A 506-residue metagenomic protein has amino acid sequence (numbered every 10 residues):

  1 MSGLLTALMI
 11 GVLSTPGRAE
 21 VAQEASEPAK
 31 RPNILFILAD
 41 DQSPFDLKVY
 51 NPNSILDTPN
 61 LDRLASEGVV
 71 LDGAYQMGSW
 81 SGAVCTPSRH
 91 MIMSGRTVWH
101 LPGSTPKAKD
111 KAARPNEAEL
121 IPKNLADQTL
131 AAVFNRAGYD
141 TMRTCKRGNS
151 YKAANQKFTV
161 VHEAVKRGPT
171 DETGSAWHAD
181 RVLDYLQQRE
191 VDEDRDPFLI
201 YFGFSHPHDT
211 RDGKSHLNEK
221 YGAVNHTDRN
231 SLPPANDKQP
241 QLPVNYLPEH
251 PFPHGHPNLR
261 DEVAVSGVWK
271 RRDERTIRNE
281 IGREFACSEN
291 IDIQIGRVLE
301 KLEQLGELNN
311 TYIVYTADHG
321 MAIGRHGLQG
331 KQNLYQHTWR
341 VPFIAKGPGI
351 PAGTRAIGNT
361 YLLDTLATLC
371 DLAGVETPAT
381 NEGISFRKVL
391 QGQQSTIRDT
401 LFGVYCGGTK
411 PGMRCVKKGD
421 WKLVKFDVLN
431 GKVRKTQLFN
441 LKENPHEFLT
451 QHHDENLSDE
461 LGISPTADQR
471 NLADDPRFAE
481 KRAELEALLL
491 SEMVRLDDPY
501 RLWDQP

Functional and structural regions predicted by a protein language model:
M1-S2, I34: N-terminal export leaders
S2-V12: Bacterial N-terminal signal peptides
A19-A22: Boundary at the C-terminal end of the N-terminal hydrophobic targeting segment
A25-P32, Q42-I55, D72, S79 (+6 more regions): Active-site-proximal cap/lid insertion segments
L35-L38, V70-Y75, M91-S94, V133 (+6 more regions): Structural recognition of the beta-strand scaffold that forms the well-ordered cores of secreted hydrolase catalytic
F36, S43-T129, V133-C145, S150-K166: Active-site segment of extracytoplasmic enzymes that catalyze sulfate/phosphate-ester chemistry
L38, N60, A126, L130 (+5 more regions): Alpha-helical packing segments of well-folded alpha/beta enzyme cores
R167-P169, E190, H319-R325, Y361-L366 (+3 more regions): C-terminal cap/loop subdomain of S1 sulfatases and analogous C-terminal strand-loop tails that border
